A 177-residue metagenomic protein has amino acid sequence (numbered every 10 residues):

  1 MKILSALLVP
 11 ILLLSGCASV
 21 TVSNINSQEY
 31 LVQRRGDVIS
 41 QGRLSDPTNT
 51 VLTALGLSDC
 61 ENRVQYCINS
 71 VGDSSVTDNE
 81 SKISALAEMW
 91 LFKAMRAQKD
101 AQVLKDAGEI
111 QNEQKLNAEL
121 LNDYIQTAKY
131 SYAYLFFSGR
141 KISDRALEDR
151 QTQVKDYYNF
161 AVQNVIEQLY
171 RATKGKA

Functional and structural regions predicted by a protein language model:
K2-V9: Sec-dependent signal peptide recognition, specifically the positively charged N-region followed immediately by
C17-A177: Flexible, membrane-associating and regulatory peripheral segments of lipid-active enzymes
